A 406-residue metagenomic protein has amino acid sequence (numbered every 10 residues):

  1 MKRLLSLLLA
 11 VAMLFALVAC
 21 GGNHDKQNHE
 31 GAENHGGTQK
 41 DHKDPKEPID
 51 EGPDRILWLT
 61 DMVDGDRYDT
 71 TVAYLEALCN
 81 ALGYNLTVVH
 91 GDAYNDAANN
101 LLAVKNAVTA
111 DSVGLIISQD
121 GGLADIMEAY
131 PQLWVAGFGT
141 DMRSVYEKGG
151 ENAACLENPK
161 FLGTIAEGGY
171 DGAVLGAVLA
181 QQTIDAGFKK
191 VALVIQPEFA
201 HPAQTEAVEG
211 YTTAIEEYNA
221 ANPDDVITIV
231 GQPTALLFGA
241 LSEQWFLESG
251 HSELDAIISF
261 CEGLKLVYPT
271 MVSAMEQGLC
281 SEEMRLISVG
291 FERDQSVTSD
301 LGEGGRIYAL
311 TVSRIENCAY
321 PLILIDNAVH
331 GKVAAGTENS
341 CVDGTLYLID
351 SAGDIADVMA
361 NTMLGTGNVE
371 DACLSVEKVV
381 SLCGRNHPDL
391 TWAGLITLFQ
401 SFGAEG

Functional and structural regions predicted by a protein language model:
A16-A19: C-terminal motif of bacterial Sec signal peptides marking the signal peptidase cleavage site
G21-N23: Bacterial signal peptide processing site
D50-Y74, L78-L82, T87-L101, I117-G121 (+2 more regions): Extracytoplasmic "Venus flytrap"
I56, T60, D64, L75-E76 (+2 more regions): An alpha-beta-alpha
L101, G114-V135, Y211, T228-T298 (+1 more regions): Hydrophobic alpha-helical
E128-A173: Flexible loop/hinge segments that line or gate small-molecule binding clefts
S281-G353: Flexible loop/turn connectors
L322-G406: Hinge/cleft segment of the Venus flytrap/periplasmic-binding protein
